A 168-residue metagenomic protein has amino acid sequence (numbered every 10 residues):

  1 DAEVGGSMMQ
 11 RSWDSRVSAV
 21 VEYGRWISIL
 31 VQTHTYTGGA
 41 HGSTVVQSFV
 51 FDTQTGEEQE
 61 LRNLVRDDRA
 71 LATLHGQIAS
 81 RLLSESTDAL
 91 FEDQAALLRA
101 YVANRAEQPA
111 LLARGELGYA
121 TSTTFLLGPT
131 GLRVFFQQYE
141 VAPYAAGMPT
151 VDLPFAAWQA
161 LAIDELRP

Functional and structural regions predicted by a protein language model:
D1-Y36, P129-E140, P149-P168: Active-site acidic/histidine clusters and adjacent loop/turn architecture that either coordinate catalytic ions
W13-S15, G42-Q47, Y119-A120: Short, surface-exposed coil-to-beta transition loops
W26, V45-S48, S122, P129-G131: Extracellular structured ligand-interaction cores
S28-E60: Aromatic- and glycine-enriched beta-alpha-beta binding-site module
G38-A40, P143-A146: Extracytoplasmic/secreted cell-surface and envelope-processing proteins
Q47-F49, T53-V65, G147-P168: A short, surface-exposed interaction/processing loop segment used at functional sites
S48-P109: Short helix-loop boundary/capping segments
L82-Q137, V141-P143: Active-site/ligand-binding surface loops and adjacent short beta/alpha elements that line catalytic pockets across
